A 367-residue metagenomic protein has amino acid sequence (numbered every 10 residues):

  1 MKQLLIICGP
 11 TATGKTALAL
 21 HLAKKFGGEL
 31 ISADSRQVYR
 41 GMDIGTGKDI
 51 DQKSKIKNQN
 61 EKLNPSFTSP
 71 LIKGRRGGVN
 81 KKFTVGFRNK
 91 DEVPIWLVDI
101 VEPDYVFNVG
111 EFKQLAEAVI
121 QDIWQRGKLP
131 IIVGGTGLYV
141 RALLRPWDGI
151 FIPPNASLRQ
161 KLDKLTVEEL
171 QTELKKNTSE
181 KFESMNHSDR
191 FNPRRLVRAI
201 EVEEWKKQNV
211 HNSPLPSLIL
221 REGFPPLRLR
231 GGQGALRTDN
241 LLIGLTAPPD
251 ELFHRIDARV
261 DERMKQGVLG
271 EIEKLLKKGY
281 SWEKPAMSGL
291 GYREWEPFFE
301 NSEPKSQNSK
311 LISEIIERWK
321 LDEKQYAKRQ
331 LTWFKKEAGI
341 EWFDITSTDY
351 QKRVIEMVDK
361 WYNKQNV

Functional and structural regions predicted by a protein language model:
M1-L229, G234-V367: Phosphate/pyrophosphate-binding catalytic cores of soluble transferases and nucleic-acid-acting enzymes
